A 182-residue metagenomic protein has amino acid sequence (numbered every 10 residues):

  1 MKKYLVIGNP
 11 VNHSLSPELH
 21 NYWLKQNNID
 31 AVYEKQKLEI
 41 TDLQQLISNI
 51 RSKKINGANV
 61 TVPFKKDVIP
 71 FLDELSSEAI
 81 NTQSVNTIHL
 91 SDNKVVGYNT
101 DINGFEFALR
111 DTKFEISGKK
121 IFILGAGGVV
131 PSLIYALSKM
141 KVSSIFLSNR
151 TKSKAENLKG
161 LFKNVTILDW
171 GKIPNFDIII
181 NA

Functional and structural regions predicted by a protein language model:
K2-T112: Phosphate/diphosphate ligand-binding glycine-rich loop within oxidoreductases
G8, K94, N99, L109 (+2 more regions): Glycine-rich adenosine-cofactor-binding loop
L38, R150-T151: Short beta->alpha hinge that forms the Motif I/post-I loop of the SAM-binding pocket
S52-I55, P174-I178: Short acidic/histidine-rich motifs immediately flanking catalytic phosphotransfer sites in two-component signaling
V60, N181-A182: Redox-cofactor binding/interface segments in oxidoreductases and associated redox assembly factors
A155-E156: Short alpha-helix immediately C-terminal to the canonical SAM-binding loop
K163-F176: Short acidic low-complexity segments
